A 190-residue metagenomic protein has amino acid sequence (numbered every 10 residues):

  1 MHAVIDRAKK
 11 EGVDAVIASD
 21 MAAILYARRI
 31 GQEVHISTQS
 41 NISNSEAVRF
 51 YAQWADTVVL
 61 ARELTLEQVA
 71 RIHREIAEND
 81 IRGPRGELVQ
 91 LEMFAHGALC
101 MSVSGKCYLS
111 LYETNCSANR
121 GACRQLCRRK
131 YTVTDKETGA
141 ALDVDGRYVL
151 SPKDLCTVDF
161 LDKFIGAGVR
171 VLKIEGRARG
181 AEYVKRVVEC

Functional and structural regions predicted by a protein language model:
M1-E46, V59, E67-V69, H73-V171 (+1 more regions): Active-site pocket-lining/capping segments in soluble small-molecule metabolic enzymes
D56: Anion-binding and metal-coordination hotspots
